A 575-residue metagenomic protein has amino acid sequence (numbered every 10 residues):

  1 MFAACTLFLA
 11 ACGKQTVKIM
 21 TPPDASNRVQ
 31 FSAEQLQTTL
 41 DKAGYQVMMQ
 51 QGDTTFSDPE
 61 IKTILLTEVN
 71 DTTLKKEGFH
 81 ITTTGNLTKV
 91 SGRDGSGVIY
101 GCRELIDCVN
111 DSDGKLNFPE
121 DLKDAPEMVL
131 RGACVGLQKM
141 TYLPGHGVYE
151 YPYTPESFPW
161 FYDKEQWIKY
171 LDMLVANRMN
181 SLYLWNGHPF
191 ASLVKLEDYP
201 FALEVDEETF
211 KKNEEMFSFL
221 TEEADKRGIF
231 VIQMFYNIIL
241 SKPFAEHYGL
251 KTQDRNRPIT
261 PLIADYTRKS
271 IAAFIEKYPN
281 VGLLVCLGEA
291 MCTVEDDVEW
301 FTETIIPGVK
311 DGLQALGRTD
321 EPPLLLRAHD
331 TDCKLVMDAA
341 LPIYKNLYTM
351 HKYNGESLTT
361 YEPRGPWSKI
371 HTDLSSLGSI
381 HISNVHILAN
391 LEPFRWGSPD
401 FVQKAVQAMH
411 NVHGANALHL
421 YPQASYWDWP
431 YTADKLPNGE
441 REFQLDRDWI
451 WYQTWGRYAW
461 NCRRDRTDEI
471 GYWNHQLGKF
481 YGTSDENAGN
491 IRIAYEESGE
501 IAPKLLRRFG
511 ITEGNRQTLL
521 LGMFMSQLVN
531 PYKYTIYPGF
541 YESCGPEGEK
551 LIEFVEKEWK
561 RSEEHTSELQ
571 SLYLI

Functional and structural regions predicted by a protein language model:
A3, A11-G85, K115-P119: Acidic, contiguous N-terminal accessory segments
T16, S32-Q35, T39, T72-G78 (+4 more regions): Feature activates predominantly on carbohydrate-active enzymes
Q35-Q46, E104-S112, M173, N177 (+4 more regions): Structured segments of extracytoplasmic/periplasmic soluble domains in secreted or envelope-associated proteins
L36, Q166-Y170, L174, M216 (+7 more regions): Alpha-helical packing segments of well-folded alpha/beta enzyme cores
Y45-G52, G114-D121, W185, L287 (+2 more regions): Surface-exposed patches in mature extracellular/periplasmic domains of secreted proteins
M49-Q51, Q233, L326: A structural preference for short, hydrophobic beta-strand core positions in alpha/beta folds
G147, P422, Y426, A433-L436 (+2 more regions): C-terminal non-catalytic alpha-helical accessory regions
W160, N180, E204, K211-F219 (+3 more regions): Catalytic-core regions of glycoside hydrolase
